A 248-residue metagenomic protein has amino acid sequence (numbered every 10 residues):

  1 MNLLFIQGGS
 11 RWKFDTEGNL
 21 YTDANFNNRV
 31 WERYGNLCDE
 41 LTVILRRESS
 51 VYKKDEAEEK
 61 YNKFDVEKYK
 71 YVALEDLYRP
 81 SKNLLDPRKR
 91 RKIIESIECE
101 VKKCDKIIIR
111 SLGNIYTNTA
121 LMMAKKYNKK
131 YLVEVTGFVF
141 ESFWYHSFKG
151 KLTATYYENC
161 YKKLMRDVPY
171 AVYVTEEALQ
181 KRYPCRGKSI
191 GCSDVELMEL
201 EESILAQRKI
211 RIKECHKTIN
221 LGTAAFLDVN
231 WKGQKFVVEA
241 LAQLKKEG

Functional and structural regions predicted by a protein language model:
M1-E58: N-terminal subdomain of nucleotide-sugar transferases
M1-G9, A124-S142, V172, G187-S193: Active-site proximal beta-strand in glycosyltransferases
L4, R211-K232, V238-L241: Conserved donor-binding/catalytic core segment of Leloir-type glycosyltransferases
T22-F26, R88-I93, F140-K162: Nucleotide-sugar donor phosphate/pyrophosphate-binding loop at the beta->alpha transition of glycosyltransferases
N28-E32, E95-E98, K102, L152-A171: Membrane-proximal helix-turn-helix segments that form the acceptor-binding/catalytic region of lipid-linked
D55-K82: Conserved nucleotide-sugar phosphate-binding/catalytic loop shared by glycosyltransferases and other
I97-Y116, K129-K130: Short N-terminal targeting/anchoring amphipathic segment
A154-I210: A short, active-site helix/loop in glycosyltransferases that binds the activated sugar's phosphate group
